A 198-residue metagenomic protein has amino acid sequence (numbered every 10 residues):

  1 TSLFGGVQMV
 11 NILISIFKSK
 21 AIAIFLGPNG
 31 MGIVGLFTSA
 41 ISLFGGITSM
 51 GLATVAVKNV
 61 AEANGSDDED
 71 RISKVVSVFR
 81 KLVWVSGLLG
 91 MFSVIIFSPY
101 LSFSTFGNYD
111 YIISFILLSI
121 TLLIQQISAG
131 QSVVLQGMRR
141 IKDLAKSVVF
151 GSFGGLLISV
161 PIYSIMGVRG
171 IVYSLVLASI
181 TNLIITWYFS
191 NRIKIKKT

Functional and structural regions predicted by a protein language model:
T1-F4, A40-L43, K81-V85, I112-L117 (+1 more regions): Short alpha-helical transmembrane interface motifs in multi-pass membrane proteins
T1-V57, M91-I95, T121, S152-L156 (+2 more regions): Signature of the first transmembrane helix
A21, A56, G130-G137, I141 (+2 more regions): C-terminal transmembrane helix end/exit motif
A23-P28, S42-K81, Q136-D143: Transmembrane-helix boundary and interhelical linker motifs in polytopic inner-membrane proteins
L26-V34, S66-V78, L88-L118, I165-V172: Membrane-interface helix-capping segments at transmembrane helix termini in multi-pass transporters
F92, I96, G107-Q131, A145-V149 (+1 more regions): Alpha-helical transmembrane segments of multi-pass membrane proteins
I112, I116, K146-K194: Hydrophobic alpha-helical transmembrane segments
